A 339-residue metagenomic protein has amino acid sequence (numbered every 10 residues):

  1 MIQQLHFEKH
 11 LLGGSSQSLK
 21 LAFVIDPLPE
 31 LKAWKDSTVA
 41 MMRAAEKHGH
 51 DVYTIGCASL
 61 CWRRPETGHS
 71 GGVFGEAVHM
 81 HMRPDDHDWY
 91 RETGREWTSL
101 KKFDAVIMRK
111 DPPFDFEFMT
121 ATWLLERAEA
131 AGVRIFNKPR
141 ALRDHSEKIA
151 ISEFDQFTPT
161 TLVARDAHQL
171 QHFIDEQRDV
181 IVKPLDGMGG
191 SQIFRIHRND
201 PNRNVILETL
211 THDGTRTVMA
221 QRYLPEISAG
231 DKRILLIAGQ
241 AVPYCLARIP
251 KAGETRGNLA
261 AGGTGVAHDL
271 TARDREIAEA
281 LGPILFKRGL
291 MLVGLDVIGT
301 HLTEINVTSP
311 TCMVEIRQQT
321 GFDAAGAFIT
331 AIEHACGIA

Functional and structural regions predicted by a protein language model:
I2, H6-E8, G13-L19, V24-I25 (+3 more regions): ATP-dependent carboxylate activation and anion-phosphoryl transfer catalytic cores that bind Mg-ATP to form
Q17-S18, P29-V163, Q169: Conserved N-proximal alpha/beta basic substrate-recognition cap immediately N-terminal to, or forming the N-lobe
L19, P159, S191, K232 (+1 more regions): Change "...and in nucleic-acid phosphodiester-cleaving endonucleases..." to "...and in nucleic-acid processing enzymes
F23, I107-M108, Q221: Redox-cofactor binding/interface segments in oxidoreductases and associated redox assembly factors
P27, K110-P113, L185-G187, P310: Short glycine-rich anion-binding loops that position phosphate/pyrophosphate groups of nucleotides and phosphorylated
S37-V39, A167-H168, D175-D179, D186-I277 (+2 more regions): Phosphate-binding site of ATP-dependent enzymes
E46, E129, I174-D175, F286: Anion (oxyanion) recognition and catalysis
P139-R143, R248-P250, I298-H301: Short glycine-enriched loops at secondary-structure junctions
